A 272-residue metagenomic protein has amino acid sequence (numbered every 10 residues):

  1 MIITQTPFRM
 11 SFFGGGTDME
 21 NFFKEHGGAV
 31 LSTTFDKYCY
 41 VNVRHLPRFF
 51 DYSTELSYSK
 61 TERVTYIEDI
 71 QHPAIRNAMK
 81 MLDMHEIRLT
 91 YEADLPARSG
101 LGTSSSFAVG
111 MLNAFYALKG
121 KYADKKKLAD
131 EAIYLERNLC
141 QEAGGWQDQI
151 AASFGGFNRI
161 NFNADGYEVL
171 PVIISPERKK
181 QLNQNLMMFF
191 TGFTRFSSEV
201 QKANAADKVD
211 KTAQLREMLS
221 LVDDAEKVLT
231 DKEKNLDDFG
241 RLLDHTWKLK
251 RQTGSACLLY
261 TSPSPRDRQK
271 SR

Functional and structural regions predicted by a protein language model:
M1-F13, D18-N21, S32, D36-D83 (+5 more regions): C-terminal nucleotide
F23-E25, G102-T103, A143: Short glycine/proline-enriched turns and hinge-like loops at secondary-structure junctions
E86-R88: Residues at or immediately flanking beta-strands
L95-S99: Short pre-catalytic strand/loop immediately N-terminal to key active-site residues, enriched for Gly-Thr
L101-K121, K125: DPxDG-like acidic metal-binding loop motif
S271-R272: Gly/Pro- and small hydrophobic-enriched strand-loop and loop-to-helix capping segments that sit at the rims
